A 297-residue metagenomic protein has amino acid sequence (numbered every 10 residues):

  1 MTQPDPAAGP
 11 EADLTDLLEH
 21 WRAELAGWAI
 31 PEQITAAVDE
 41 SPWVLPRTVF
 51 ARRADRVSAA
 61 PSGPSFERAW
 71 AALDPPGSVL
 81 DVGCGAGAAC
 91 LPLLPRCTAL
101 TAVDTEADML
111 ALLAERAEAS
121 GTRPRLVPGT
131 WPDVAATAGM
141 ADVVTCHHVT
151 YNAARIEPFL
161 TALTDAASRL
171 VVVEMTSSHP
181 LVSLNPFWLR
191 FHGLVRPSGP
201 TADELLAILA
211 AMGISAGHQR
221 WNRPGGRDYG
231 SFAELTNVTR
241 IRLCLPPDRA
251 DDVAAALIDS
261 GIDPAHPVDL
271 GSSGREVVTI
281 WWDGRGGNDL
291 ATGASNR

Functional and structural regions predicted by a protein language model:
T2-D74: Conserved class I S-adenosyl-L-methionine
G77-G85: Conserved class I S-adenosyl-L-methionine
A86-D133: Class I SAM-dependent methyltransferase SAM/SAH-binding core
V143-I156: A short SAM/SAH-binding and catalytic strip from SAM-dependent methyltransferases
E157-V172: A short glycine-rich, Lys/Arg-flanked "PGG" loop and its adjoining helix->strand segment in the class I
L170-P197: Conserved class I S-adenosyl-L-methionine
S198-G213: Short alpha-helix
S215-R297: Conserved Class I S-adenosyl-L-methionine
